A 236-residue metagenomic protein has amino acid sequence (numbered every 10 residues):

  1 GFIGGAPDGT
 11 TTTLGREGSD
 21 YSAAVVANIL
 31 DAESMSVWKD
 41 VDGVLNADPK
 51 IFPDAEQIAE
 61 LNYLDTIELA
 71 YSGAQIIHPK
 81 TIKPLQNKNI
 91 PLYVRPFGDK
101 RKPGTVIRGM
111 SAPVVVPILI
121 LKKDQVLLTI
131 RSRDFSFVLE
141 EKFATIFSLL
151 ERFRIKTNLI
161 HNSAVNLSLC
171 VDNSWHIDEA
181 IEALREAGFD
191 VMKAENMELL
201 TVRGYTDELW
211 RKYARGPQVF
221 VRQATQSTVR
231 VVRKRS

Functional and structural regions predicted by a protein language model:
G1-S236: C-terminal catalytic "cap/lid" subdomain
